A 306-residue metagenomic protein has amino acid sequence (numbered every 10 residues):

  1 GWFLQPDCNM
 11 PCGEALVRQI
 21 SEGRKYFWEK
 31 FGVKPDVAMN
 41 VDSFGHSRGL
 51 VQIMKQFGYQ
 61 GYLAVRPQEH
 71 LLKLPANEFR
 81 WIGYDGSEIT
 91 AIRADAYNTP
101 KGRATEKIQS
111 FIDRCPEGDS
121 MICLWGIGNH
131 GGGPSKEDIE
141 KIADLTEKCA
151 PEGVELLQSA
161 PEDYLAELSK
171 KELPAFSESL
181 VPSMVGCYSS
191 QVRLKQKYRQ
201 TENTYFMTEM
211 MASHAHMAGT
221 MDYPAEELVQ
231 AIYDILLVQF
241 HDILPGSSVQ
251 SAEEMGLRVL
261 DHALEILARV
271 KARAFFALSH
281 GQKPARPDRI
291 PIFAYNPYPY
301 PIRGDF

Functional and structural regions predicted by a protein language model:
G1-P297: Catalytic-domain carbohydrate-binding cleft regions of carbohydrate-active enzymes
Y298-F306: Surface-exposed beta-strand/loop patches in extracellular or lumenal glycoproteins
